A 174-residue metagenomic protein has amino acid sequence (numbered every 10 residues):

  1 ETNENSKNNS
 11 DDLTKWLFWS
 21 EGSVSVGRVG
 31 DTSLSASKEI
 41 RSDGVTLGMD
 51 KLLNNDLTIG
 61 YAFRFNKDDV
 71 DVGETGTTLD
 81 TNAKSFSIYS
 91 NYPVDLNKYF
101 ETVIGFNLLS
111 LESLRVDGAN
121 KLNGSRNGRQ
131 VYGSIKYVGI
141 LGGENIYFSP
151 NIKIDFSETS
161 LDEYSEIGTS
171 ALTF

Functional and structural regions predicted by a protein language model:
E1-W16: Outer-membrane beta-barrel biogenesis signature
L13-F174: Membrane translocator/pore-forming domains, dominated by Gram-negative outer-membrane beta-barrels
